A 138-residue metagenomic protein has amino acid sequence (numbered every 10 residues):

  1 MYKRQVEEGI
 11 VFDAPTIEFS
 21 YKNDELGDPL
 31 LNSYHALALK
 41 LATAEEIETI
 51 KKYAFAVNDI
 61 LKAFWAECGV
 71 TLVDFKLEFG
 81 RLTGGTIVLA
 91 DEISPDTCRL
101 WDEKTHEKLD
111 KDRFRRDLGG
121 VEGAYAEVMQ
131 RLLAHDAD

Functional and structural regions predicted by a protein language model:
M1-Y2: Short, small-residue-biased leader/transition segments that mark boundaries at the very start of proteins
I10-G27, N58-T71, S94-C98: Phosphate-binding core of ATP-grasp and ATP-grasp-like enzymes
S20-Y53: Short histidine-centered catalytic/ligand-binding loop motif
L41-V73: A long amphipathic alpha-helix within ATP-dependent nucleotide-binding catalytic cores
E78-R115: Catalytic activation segment of kinase domains across protein kinase-like and atypical kinase folds
D102-D138: C-terminal active-site "lid" helix and adjoining low-complexity regulatory extension at the edge of ATP-using catalytic
